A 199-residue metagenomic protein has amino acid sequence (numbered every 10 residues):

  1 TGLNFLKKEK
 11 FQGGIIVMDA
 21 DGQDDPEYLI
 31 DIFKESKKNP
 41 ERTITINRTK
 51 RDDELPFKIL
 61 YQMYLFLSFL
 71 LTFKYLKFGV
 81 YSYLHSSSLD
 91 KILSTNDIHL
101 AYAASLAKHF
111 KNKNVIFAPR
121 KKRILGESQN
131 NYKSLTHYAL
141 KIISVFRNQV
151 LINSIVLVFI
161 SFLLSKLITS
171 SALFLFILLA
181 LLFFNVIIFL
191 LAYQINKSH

Functional and structural regions predicted by a protein language model:
T1-L6, G14-V17, Q23-L100, K122-K133: Acceptor/aglycone-binding surface of glycosyltransferases and processive sugar-polymer synthases
I16, I44, N114-I116, L191: Hydrophobic/aromatic beta-strand patches that form the interior of the parallel beta-sheet core in alpha/beta enzyme
T43-I46, L70-Y75, F110-K111, K141-F146 (+1 more regions): Short, surface-exposed, polar/charged, turn-prone segments marking secondary-structure boundaries
K50-E54, Y75-H85, A107-V115, T136-K141 (+1 more regions): Short flexible/disordered coil segments
D52-L60, Y132, T136, I143 (+2 more regions): Structural motif marking the loop-to-transmembrane transition
D90-Q149: Catalytic donor/gating beta->alpha subdomain of glycosyltransferases that bind UDP-sugars
L151-H199: Membrane-embedded multi-pass helical conduit in multi-pass membrane proteins, especially envelope-biosynthetic
